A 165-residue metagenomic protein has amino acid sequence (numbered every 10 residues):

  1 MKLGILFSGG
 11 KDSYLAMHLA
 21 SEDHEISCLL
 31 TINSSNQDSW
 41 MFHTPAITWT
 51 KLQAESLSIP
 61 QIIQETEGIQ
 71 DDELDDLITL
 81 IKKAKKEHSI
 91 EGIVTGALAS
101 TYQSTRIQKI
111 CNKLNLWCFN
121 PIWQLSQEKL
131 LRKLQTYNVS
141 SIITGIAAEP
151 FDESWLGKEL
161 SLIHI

Functional and structural regions predicted by a protein language model:
M1-T144: ATP-dependent adenylation/nucleotidyltransferase module used to activate substrates
L77-I78, Q108, S154-S161: Short amphipathic alpha-helical patches
Y137, I146-W155, L160: Predominantly flavin-linked oxidoreductase catalytic cores and closely associated redox partners
I163-I165: Conserved small/polar residues in nucleotide/adenosyl-binding loops
